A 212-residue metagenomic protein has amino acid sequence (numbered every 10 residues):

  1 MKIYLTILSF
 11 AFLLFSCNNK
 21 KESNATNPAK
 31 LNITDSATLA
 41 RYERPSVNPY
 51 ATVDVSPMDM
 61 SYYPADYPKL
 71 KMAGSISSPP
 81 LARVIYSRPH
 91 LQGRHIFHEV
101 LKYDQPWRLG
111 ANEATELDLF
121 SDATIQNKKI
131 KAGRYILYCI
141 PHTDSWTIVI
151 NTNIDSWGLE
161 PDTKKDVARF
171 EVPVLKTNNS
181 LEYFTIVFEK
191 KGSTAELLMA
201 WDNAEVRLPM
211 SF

Functional and structural regions predicted by a protein language model:
M1-L5: Positively charged n-region of N-terminal signal peptides that target proteins for export
L13-S16: C-terminal motif of bacterial Sec signal peptides marking the signal peptidase cleavage site
N18-Q105, L159-F212: Primarily secretory-pathway and cell-envelope proteins
E99-W157: Mid-length scaffold segments of soluble, non-membrane domains
